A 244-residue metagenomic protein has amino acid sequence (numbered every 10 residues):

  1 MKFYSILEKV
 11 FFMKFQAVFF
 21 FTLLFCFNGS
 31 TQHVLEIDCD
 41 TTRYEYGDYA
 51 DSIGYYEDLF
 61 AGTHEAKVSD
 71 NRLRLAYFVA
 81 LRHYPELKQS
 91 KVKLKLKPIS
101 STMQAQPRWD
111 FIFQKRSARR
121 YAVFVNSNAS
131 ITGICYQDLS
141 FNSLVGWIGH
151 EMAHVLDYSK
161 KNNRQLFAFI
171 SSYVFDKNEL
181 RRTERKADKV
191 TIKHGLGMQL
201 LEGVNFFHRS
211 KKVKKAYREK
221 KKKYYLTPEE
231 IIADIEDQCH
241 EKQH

Functional and structural regions predicted by a protein language model:
M1-V34: Bacterial Sec-dependent N-terminal signal peptides
S30-F111, Q243-H244: A metal-dependent hydrolase signature that marks the N-terminal structural subdomain at the beginning of catalytic folds
Q104-N142, Y158: Active-site scaffold of zinc-dependent metalloenzymes
S140-G146, A168: Alpha-helical scaffolds flanking conserved acidic
G146-S159: Active-site recognition of the HExxH zinc-binding catalytic motif
D157-R185: Post-HEXXH active-site segment of zinc metalloproteases
L180, K193-H244: Long, well-structured alpha-helical subdomains associated with metal-dependent extracellular/ecto-lumenal hydrolases
D188: Short, conserved alpha-helix that lines the donor NDP-sugar binding/gating region of sugar-transfer enzymes
